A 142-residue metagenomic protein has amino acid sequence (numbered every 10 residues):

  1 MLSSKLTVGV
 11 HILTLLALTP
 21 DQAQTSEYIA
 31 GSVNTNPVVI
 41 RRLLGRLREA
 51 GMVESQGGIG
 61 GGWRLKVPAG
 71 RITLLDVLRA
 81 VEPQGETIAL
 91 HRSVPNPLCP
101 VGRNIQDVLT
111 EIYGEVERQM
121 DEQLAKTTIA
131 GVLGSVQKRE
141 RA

Functional and structural regions predicted by a protein language model:
M1-I12: Short alpha-helical segments that sit at the start of domains
A17-D21, V67-P68: Short helix-capping/hinge SLiMs at alpha-helix to coil transitions
Q24-N34: A short alpha-helical element within helix-turn-helix/winged-helix DNA-binding domains across DNA-binding proteins
G31, R48-E49: Alpha-helical residues within the helix-turn-helix
A50-K66: Beta-hairpin "wing" of winged helix-turn-helix
A69-V94, L109: Conserved segment of winged-helix/HTH DNA-binding domains
T73, R92-A142: C-terminal regulatory/oligomerization modules of transcriptional regulators
